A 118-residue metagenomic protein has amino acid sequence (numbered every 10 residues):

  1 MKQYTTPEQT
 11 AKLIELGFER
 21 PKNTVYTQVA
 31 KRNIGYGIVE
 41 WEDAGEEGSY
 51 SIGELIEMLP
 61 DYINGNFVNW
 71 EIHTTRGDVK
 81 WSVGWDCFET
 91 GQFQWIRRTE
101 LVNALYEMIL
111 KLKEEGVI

Functional and structural regions predicted by a protein language model:
M1-N33: Extreme N-terminal leader/activation tails
P7-Q9, I52, V102-L105: Short amphipathic alpha-helical segments that mediate assembly, nucleic-acid/protein binding, or membrane association
T10-I14, P60, I109: Non-transmembrane alpha-helical segments in soluble domains of secreted/periplasmic/extracellular proteins
E19, V29-T99: N-terminal segment of the canonical double-stranded RNA-binding domain
Q94-I118: Ampiphathic alpha-helical segments that act as solvent-exposed interaction surfaces
